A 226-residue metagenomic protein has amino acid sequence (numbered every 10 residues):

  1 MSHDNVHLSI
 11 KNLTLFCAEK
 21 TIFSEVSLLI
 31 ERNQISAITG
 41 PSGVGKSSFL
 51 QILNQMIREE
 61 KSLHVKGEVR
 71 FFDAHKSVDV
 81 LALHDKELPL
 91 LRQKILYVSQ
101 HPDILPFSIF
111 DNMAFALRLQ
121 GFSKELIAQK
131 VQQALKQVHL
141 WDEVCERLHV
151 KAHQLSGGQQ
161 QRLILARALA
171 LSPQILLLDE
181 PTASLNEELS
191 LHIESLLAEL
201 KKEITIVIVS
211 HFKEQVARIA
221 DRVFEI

Functional and structural regions predicted by a protein language model:
T39-P41: The feature captures the beta-strand-to-loop junction immediately N-terminal to the Walker
E68-L90: ABC ATPase NBD Q-loop/coupling interface
F72-H75, E125-C145: Conserved ABC ATPase "signature" region
V150-L155, Q159: Conserved ABC ATPase signature
L165: Hydrophobic anchor residue at the start of the ABC signature
L176-D179: Catalytic Walker B motif of ABC-type/P-loop ATPase nucleotide-binding domains
N186: ABC-family nucleotide-binding domains
